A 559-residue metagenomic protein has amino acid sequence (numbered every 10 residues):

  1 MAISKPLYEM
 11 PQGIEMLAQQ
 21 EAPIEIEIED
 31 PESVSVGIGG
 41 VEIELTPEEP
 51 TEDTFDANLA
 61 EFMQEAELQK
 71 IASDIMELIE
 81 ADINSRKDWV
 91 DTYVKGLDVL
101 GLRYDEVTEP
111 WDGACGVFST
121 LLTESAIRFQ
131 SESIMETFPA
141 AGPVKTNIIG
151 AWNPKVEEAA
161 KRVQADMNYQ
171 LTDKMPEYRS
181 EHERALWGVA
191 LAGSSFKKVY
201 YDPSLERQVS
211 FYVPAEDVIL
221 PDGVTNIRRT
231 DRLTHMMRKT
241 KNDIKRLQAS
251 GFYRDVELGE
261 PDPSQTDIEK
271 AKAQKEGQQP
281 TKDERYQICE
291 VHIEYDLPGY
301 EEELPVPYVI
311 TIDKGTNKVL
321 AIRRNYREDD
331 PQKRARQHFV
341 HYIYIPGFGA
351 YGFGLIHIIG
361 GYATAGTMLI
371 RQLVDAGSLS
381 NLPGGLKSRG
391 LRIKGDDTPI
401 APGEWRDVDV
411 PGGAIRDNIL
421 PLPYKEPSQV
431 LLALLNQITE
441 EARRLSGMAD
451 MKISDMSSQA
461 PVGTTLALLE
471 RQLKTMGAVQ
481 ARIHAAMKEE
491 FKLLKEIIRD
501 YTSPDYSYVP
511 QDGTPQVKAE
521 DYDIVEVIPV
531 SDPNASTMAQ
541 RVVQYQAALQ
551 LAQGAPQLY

Functional and structural regions predicted by a protein language model:
A2-N317, R324-Y326, G385, K394 (+3 more regions): Extended, helix-rich architectural segments
Y8, Y201-P203, Y212, T464-Y559: Extended amphipathic alpha-helical segments with heptad-repeat/coiled-coil character used for oligomerization, fusion
A141-T146, V340-A350, A414-P423, T464-Q472 (+2 more regions): Short acidic (Asp/Glu) and glycine-rich catalytic loops that position anionic groups and cofactors
V144-G150, Y178-L186, V199-D202, G377-R389 (+3 more regions): Short coil/turn segments at secondary-structure boundaries
I149-N153, E157, W187, G352 (+5 more regions): Short, charged/polar micro-motifs that form catalytic or ligand-binding hotspots
D166, Q170-D173, I359-A376, S380 (+7 more regions): Generic, well-ordered alpha-helical scaffold segments in large soluble proteins
L191-G193, D455-E470: Core structural elements
Q287, Y295-Q459: Extended, charged amphipathic alpha-helical segments
